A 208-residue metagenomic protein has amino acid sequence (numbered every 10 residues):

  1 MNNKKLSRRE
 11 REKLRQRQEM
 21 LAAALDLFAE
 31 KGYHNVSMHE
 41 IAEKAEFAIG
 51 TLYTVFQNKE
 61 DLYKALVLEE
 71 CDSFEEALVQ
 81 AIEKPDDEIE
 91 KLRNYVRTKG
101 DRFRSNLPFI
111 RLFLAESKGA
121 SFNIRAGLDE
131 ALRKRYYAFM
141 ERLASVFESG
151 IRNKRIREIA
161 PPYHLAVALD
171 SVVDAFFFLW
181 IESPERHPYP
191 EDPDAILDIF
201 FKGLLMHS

Functional and structural regions predicted by a protein language model:
M1-K4, T98-R102, E141, S145-N153 (+1 more regions): C-terminal peripheral helix-coil segments that are non-catalytic and often amphipathic
Q16-A24, I41, L66-E70, F74 (+1 more regions): Generic hydrophobic, amphipathic alpha-helix propensity
E19, L27-D61, A65: Helix-turn-helix
H34, I156-R157: Conserved hydrophobic residue
A65, E69, V79-P108, P162 (+1 more regions): Hydrophobic alpha-helical connector segments
D72-E75, V79, I124-N153, Y163-V167 (+1 more regions): Amphipathic alpha-helical packing segments from all-alpha helical-bundle domains
F103-G127, F178: Amphipathic alpha-helical segments used for helix-helix packing
